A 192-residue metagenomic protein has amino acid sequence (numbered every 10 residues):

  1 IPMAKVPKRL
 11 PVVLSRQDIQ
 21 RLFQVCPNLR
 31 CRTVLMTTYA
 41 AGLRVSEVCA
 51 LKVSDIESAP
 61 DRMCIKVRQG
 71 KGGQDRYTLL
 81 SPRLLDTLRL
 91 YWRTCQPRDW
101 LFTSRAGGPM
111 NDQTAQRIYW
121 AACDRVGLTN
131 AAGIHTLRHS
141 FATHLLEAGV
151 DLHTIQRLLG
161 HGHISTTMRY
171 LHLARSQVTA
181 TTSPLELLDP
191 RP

Functional and structural regions predicted by a protein language model:
I1-P192: Conserved catalytic core of the tyrosine transesterase superfamily
